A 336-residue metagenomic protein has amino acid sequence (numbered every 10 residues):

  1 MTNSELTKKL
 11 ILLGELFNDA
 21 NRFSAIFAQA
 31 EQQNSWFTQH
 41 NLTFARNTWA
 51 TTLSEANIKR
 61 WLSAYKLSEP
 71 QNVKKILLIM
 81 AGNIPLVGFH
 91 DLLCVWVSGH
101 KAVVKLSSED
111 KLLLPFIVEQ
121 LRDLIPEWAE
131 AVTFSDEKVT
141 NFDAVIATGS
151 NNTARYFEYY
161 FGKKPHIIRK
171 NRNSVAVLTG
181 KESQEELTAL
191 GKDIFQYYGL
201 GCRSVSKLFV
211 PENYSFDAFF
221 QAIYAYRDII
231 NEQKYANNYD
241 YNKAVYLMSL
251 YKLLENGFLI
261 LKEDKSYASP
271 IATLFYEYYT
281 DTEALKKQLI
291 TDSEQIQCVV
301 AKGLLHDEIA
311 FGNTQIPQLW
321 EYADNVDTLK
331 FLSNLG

Functional and structural regions predicted by a protein language model:
M1-L77, Y276-A284, I296-L304: N-terminal Rossmann-like NAD(P)+-binding subdomain of aldehyde/semialdehyde dehydrogenases
L6, C94-S98, L285: Hydrophobic alpha-helical segments that mediate membrane insertion or helix-helix packing
W61-L124, W128: Conserved small-residue-rich beta-alpha loop and adjacent elements that most often cradle the phosphate/pyrophosphate
Y65-N83, S135-N141, N151-T153, L259-A272: Donor nucleotide-activated moiety binding/catalytic core segment of transferases that use nucleotide-activated donors
G88-F89, L114, A154-Y159, F219: Short glycine-/acidic-enriched loop or helix-start segments at secondary-structure transitions that form or flank
S107-D110, K170-S174, T314-Q318: Short, acidic/turn-prone active-site loops that include or flank metal/cofactor- and phosphate-binding residues
I125-L208, E212-Y214, A323-L335: Conserved NAD(P)+-binding/catalytic subdomain of aldehyde/semialdehyde dehydrogenases
G199-G336: NAD(P)-dependent aldehyde/semialdehyde dehydrogenase
